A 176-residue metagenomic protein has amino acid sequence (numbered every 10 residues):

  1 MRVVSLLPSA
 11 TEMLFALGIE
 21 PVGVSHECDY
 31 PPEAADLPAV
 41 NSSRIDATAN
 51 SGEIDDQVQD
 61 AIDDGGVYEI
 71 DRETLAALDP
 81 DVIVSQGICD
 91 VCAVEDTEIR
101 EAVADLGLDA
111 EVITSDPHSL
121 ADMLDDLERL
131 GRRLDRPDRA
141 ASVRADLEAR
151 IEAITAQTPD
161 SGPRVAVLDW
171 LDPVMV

Functional and structural regions predicted by a protein language model:
M1-V176: N-terminal ligand-binding lobe of clamshell/alpha-beta domains
